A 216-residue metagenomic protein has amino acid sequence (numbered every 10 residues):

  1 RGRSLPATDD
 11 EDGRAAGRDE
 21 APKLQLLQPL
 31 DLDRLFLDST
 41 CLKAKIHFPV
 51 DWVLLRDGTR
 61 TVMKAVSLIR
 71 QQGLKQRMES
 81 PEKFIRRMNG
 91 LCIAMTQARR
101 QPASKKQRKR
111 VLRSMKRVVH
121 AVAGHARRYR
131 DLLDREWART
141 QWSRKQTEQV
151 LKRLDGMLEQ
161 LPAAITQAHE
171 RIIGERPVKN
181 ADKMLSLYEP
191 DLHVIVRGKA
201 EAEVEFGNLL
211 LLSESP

Functional and structural regions predicted by a protein language model:
R1-E189: Active-site- or DNA-interface-adjacent structural scaffold in DNA-acting proteins
L42, L192-H193, S215: Short, glycine-/Ser/Thr-/acidic-enriched flexible segments
K179, S186-L187, H193-V194, A202-F206: A short catalytic or substrate-binding loop motif that flags glycine-/basic-rich loops and adjacent residues that bind
K199-P216: Electropositive, glycine- and tryptophan-enriched low-complexity nucleic-acid-binding patches
